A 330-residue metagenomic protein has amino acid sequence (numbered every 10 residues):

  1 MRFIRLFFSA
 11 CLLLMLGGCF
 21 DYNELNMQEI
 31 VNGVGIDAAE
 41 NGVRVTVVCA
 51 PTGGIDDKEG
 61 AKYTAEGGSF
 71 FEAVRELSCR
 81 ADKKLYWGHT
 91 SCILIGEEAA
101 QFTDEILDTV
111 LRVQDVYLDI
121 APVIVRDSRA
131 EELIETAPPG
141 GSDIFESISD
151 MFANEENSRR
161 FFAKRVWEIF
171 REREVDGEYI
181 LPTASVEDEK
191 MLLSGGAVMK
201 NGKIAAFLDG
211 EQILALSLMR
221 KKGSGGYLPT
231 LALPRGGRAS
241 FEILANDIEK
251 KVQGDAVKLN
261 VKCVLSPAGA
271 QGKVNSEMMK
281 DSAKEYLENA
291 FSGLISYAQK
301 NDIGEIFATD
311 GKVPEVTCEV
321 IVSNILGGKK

Functional and structural regions predicted by a protein language model:
R2-K330: Membrane-proximal alpha-helical signals and transmembrane carboxylates
